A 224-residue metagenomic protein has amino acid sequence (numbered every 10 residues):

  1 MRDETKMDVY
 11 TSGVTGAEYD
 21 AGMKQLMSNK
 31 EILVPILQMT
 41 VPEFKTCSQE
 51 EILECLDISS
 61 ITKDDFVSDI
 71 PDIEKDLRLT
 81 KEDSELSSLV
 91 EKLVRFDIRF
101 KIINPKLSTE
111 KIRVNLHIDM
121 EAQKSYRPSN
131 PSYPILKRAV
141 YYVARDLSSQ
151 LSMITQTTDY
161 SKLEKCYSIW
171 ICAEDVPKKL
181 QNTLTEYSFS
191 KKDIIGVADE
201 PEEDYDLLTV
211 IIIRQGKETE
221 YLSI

Functional and structural regions predicted by a protein language model:
M1-T209, G216-Y221: Accessory alpha/beta interaction modules
I224: Eukaryote-biased recognition of electropositive, low-complexity segments and basic polyanion/acidic-motif-binding
